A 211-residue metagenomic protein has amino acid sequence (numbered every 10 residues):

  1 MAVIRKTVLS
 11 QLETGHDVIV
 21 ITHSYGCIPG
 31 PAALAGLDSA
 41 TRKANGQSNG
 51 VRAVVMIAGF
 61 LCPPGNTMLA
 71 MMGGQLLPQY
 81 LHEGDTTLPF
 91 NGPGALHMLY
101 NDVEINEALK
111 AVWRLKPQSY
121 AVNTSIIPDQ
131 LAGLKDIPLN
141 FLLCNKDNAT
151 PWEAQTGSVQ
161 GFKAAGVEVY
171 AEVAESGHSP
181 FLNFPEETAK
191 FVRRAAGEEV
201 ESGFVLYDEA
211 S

Functional and structural regions predicted by a protein language model:
A2-V18: Conserved acidic catalytic loop of the alpha/beta-hydrolase fold
Q11-G15, L37-S48, F162-V167, E198-G203: Alpha-helix termini
I21-G30: Gly/Ala-rich beta-loop-alpha elbow adjacent to hydrolase catalytic centers
G36-T87, L96-M98, T156-G157, Y207-A210: Flexible "cap/lid" loop of the alpha/beta hydrolase fold
T87-D136: Conserved alpha/beta-hydrolase catalytic His-Asp/Glu region
P117-F181: Conserved serine/cysteine hydrolase catalytic core
G166-S211: Catalytic active-site module of serine/aspartate enzymes centered on a nucleophile-bearing elbow/loop
